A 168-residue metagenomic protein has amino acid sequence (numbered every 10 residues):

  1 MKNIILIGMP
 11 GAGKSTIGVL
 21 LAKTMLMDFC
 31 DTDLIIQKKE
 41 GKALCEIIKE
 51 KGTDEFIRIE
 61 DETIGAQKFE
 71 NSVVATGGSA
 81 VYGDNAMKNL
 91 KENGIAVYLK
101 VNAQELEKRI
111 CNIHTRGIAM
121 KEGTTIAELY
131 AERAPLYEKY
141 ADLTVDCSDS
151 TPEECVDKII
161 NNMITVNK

Functional and structural regions predicted by a protein language model:
L6: Hydrophobic anchor at the beta1->P-loop junction of P-loop NTPases
M9: P-loop (Walker A) phosphate-binding loop of NTP-binding proteins
A12: ATP-binding Walker
S15: Walker A/P-loop
L20, T24, I95, A134-K168: NTP-dependent small-molecule kinase module
K23-L34, K42: Post-Walker A helix-loop "phosphate-sensing" segment adjacent to the P-loop in P-loop NTPases
L34-A80, D84-K88: ATP-dependent small-molecule kinase phosphotransfer cores that center on conserved nucleotide phosphate-binding segments
E92-P135: A glycine- and Lys/Arg-enriched "phosphate-lid" helix/loop adjacent to the NTP-binding pocket of small-molecule kinases
